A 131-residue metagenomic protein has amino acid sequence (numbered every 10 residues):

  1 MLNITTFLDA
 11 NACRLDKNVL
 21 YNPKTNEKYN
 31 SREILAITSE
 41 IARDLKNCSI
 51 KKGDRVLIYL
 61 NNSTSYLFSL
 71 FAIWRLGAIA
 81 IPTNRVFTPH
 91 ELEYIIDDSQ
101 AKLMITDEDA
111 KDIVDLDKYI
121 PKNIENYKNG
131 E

Functional and structural regions predicted by a protein language model:
M1-V19, A36: A short N-terminal helical cap/helix-turn-helix that marks the beginning of AMP-binding/adenylate-forming
R14-D16, K52, D97-Q100: Residue-level preference for short coil/turn positions at secondary-structure junctions
V19-S63, L67, F71, T88-E93: Conserved AMP-binding/adenylate-forming core of the ANL superfamily
W74: Anion (oxyanion) recognition and catalysis
G77: Structured binding elements
R85-V114: Conserved ATP-dependent adenylate/AMP-binding module captured primarily in the ANL superfamily
D109-E131: ANL superfamily adenylate-forming
